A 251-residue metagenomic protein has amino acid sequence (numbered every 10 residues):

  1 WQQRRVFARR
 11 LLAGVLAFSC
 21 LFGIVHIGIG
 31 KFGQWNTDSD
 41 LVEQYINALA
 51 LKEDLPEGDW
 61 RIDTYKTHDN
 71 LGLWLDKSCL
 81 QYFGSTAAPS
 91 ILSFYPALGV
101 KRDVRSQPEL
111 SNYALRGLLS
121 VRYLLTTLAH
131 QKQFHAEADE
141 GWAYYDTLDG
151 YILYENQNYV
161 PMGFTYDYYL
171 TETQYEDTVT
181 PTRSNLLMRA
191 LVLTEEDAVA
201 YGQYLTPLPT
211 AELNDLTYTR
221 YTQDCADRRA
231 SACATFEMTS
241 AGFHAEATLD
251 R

Functional and structural regions predicted by a protein language model:
W1-Q2, Y159: Transmembrane alpha-helical segments
Q2-L16: Membrane-interfacial entry segments at the cytosolic side of transmembrane helices
F7, L55-D59, W74, S111 (+2 more regions): Short, well-ordered loop/turn elements at secondary-structure boundaries
G14, L41-A48, P108-E109, G117-L118 (+2 more regions): Active-site-proximal structural scaffolding
G14-T86, Y154: Extracytoplasmic
E43-D54, Q107-N112, A129-K132, D139-E140: Short alpha-helical segments and helix-capping/turn motifs at coil-helix boundaries
Y82-V121: Luminal/periplasmic acceptor-recognition loop/helix of membrane-associated glycosyltransferases
L115, S120, T126-R251: Flexible, solvent-exposed extracytoplasmic
